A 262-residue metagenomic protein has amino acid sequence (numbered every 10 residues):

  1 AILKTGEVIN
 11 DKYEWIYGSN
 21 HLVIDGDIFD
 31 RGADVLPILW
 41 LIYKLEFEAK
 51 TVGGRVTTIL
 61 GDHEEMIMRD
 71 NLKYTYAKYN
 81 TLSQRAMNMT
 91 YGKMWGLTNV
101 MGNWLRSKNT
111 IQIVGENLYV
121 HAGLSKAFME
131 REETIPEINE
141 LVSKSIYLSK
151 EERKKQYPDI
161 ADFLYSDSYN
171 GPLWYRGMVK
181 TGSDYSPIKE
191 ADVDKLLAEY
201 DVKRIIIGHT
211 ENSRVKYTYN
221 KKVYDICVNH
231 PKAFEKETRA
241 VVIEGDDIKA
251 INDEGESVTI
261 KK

Functional and structural regions predicted by a protein language model:
A1-K262: Feature recognizes metal-dependent phosphohydrolase scaffolds
